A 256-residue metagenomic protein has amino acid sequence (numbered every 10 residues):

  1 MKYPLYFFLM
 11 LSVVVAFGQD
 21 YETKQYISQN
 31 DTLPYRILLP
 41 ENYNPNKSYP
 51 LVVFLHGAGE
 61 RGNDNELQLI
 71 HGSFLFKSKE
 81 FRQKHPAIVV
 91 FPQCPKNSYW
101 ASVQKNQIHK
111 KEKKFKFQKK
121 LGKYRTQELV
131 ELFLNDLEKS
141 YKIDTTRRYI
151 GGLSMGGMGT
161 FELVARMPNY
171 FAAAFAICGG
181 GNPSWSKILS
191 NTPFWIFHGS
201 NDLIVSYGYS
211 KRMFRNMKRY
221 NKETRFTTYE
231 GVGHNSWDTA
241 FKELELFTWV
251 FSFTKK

Functional and structural regions predicted by a protein language model:
M1-Y21: Bacterial Sec-dependent N-terminal signal peptides
A16-L51, G59, K84-A87, T126-L132 (+7 more regions): A domain-start/cap signature at the N-terminus of enzymes
N42-K47, A101-L153: Gly/Ser-rich "nucleophile elbow"/oxyanion-hole loop immediately N-terminal to the catalytic nucleophile in hydrolases
E60-Q127: Active-site machinery of serine-nucleophile hydrolases
H85-A87, L189-F194: Short, proline-enriched alpha-helix->beta-strand connector loops that line the catalytic pocket of alpha/beta-hydrolase
N135-S190: Primarily recognizes the serine-hydrolase "nucleophile elbow" in alpha/beta-hydrolase and SGNH/GDSL folds
I177, S184-S186, P193-K256: C-terminal catalytic histidine-bearing segment of alpha/beta-hydrolase fold enzymes
